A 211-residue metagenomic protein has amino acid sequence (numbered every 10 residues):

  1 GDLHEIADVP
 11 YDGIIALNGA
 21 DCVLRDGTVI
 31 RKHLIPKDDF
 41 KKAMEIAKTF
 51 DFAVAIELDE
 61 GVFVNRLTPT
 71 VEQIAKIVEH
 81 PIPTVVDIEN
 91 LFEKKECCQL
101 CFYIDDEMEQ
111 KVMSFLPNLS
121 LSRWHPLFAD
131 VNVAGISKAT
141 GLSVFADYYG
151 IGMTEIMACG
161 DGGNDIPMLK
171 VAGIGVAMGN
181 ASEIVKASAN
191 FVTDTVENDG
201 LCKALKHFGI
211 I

Functional and structural regions predicted by a protein language model:
G1-T70: Active-site phosphate-binding/coordination module
L3-I6, V112, L169, V185 (+1 more regions): Hydrophobic packing residues within well-ordered alpha-helices of enzyme cores
A7-D8, K94, G150, K186: Alpha-helix termination/capping residues and helix-transition junctions
V9-P10, N18, F115-N118, V171-A172 (+1 more regions): Short, structured coil segments at secondary-structure junctions
I15, M157-C159, V176, T193: Hydrophobic/aromatic beta-strand patches that form the interior of the parallel beta-sheet core in alpha/beta enzyme
I46, F50-C159, G163-M168, N180: Conserved acidic, metal-coordinating active-site core of Asp-based, Mg2+-dependent phosphoryl-transfer enzymes
G152, V171, V176-I211: Asp-based, Mg2+/Mn2+-dependent phosphohydrolase catalytic module
